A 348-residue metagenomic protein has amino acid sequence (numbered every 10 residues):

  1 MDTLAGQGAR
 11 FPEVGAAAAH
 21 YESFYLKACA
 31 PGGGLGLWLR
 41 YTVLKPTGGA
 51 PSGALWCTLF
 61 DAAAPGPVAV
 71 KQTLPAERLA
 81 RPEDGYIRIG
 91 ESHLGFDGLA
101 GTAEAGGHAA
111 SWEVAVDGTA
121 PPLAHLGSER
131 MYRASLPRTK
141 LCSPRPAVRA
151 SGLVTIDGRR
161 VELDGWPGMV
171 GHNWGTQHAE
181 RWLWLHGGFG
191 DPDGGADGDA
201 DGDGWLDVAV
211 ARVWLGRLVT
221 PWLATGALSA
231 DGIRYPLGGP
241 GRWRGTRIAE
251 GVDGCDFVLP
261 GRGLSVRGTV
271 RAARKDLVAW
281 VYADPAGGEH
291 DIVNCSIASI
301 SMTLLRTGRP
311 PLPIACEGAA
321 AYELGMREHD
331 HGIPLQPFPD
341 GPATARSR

Functional and structural regions predicted by a protein language model:
M1-R348: Structured soluble/peripheral alpha/beta segments that form catalytic or ligand/cofactor-binding pockets
